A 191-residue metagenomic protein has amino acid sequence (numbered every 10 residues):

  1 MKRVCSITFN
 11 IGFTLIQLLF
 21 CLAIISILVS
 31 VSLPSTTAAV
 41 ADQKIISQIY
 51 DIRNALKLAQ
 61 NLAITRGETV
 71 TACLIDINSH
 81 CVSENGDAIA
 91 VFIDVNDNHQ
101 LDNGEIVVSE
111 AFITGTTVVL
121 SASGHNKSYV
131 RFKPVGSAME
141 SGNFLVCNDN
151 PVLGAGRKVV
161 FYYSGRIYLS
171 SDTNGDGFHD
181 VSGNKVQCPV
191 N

Functional and structural regions predicted by a protein language model:
M1-T36: N-terminal single-pass transmembrane signal-anchor helix
K2-C5, V31-R53, K57, N61 (+2 more regions): N-terminal helix-rich module
